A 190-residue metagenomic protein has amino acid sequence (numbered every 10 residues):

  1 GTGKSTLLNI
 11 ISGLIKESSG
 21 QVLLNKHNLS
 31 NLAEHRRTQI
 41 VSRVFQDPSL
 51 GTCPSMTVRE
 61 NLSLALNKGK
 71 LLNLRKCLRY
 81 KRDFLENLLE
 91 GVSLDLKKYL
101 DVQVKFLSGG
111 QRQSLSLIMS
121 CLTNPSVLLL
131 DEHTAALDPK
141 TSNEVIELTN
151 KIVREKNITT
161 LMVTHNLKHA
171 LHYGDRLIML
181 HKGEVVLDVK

Functional and structural regions predicted by a protein language model:
S12: Helix-to-loop junction immediately C-terminal to a conserved catalytic motif
G20-H27: Conserved ABC transporter NBD signature motif
N28-S42, L78: ABC ATPase NBD coupling module
M56-K68: Q-loop/switch helix immediately C-terminal to the Walker
L128-D131: Catalytic Walker B motif of ABC-type/P-loop ATPase nucleotide-binding domains
P139-T141: Helix N-cap at the start of a conserved alpha-helix in ABC-type nucleotide-binding domains
T164-H165: H-loop/switch region of ABC-family ATPase nucleotide-binding domains
